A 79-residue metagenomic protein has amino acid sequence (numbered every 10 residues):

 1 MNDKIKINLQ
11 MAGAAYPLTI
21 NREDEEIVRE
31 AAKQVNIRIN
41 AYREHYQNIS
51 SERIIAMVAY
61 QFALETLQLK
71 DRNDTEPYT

Functional and structural regions predicted by a protein language model:
M1-N8: N-terminal intrinsically disordered, cationic/polar leader segments that include organellar targeting peptides
D3, D24, D71-D74: Acidic-enriched, low-complexity/disordered segments with a strong bias for Aspartate over Glutamate
A15-E30, N36, N40-M57: Amphipathic, hydrophobic secondary-structure cores in small proteins
E52, A59-T79: Long, hydrophobic or amphipathic alpha-helical segments
